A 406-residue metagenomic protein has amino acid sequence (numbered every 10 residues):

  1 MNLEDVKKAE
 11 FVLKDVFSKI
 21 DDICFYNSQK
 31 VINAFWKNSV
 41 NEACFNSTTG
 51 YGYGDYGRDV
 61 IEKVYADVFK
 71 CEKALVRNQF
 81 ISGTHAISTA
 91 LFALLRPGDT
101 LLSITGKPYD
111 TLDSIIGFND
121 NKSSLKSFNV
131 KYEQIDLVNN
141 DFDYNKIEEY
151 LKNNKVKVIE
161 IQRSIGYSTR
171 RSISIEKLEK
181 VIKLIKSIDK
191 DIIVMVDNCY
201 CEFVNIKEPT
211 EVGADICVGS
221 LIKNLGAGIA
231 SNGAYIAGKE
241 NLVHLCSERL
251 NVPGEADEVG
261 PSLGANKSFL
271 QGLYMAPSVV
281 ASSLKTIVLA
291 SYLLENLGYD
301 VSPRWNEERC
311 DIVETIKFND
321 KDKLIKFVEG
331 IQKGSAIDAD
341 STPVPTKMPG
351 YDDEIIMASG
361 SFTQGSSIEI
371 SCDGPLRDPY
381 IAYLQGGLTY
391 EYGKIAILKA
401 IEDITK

Functional and structural regions predicted by a protein language model:
N2-K14, D21, V31-C44, G52-D55 (+6 more regions): Conserved PLP-enzyme active-site core in the AAT-like
C24-S28: Acidic, PIN/NYN-like endoribonuclease modules and their adjacent C-terminal/linker elements
F45-V76: Active-site-flanking structural segment that lines cofactor/substrate pockets
E72-Q79, I337-S341: Short, well-structured beta-strand/strand-turn elements
E295-T405: Conserved C-terminal alpha-helix-loop-beta "cap" of PLP-dependent enzymes that closes/shapes the active-site mouth
